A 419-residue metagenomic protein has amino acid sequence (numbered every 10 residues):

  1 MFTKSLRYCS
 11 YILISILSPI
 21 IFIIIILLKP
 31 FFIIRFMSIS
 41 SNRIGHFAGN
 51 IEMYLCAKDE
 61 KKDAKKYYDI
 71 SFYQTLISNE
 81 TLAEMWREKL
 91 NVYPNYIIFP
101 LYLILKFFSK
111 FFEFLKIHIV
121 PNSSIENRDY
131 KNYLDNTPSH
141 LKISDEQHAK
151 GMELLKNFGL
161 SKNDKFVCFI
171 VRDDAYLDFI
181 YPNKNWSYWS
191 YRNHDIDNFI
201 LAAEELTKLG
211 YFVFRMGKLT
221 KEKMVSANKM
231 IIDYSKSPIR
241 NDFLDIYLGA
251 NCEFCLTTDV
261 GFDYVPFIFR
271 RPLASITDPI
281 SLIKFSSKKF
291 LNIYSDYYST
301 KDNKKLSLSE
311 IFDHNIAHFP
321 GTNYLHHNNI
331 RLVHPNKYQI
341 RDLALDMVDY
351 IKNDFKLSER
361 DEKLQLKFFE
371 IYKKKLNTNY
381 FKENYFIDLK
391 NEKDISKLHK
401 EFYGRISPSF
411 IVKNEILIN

Functional and structural regions predicted by a protein language model:
M1-N419: N-terminal targeting/anchoring "stem" of glycan-biosynthesis enzymes
